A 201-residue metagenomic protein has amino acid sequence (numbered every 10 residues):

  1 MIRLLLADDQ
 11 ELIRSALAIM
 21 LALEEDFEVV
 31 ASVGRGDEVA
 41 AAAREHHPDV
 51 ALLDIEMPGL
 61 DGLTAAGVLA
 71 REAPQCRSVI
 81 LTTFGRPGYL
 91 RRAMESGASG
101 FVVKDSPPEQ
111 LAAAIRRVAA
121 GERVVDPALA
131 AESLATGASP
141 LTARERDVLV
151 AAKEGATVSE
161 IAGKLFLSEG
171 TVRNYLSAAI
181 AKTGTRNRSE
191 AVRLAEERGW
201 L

Functional and structural regions predicted by a protein language model:
M1-I13, L17-L21: Conserved acidic segment of CheY-like receiver
D8, D54, T82: Active-site residues of response regulator receiver
D26-R35, A42, T185: Short hydrophobic/Thr-rich beta-strand motif most characteristic of the beta2 strand and flanking loop of CheY-like
R35-E38, P58-T64: Acidic catalytic/metal-coordinating carboxylates
A41, L63-Q75: Short amphipathic alpha-helix used as the core "switch/output" element in two-component signaling
H46-L52: Active-site beta3 strand of CheY-like receiver
G88-D147, W200: Short, flexible helix-to-coil linker/hinge segments that flank and couple to helix-turn-helix
T157-E190: Recognition helix of helix-turn-helix DNA-binding domains
